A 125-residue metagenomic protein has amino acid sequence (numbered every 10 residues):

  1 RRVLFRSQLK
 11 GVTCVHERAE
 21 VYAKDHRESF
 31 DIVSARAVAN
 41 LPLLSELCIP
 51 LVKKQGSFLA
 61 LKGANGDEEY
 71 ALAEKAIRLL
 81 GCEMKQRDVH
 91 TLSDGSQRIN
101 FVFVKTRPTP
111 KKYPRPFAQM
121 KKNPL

Functional and structural regions predicted by a protein language model:
V3-L4: Short, small-residue-biased leader/transition segments that mark boundaries at the very start of proteins
Q8-A19: Conserved SAM-binding strand-loop segment of SAM-dependent methyltransferases
E20-I32: A short acidic, Gly/Pro-enriched loop at the edge of an enzyme's catalytic core that lines a small-molecule cofactor
A35: A short beta-strand submotif of the Rossmann-like class I SAM-dependent methyltransferase core that lines
A39-C48: A short, conserved alpha-helix within the catalytic core of class I
V52-K54: Helix-to-beta-strand junctions that scaffold the AdoMet/dcAdoMet cofactor pocket in Class I SAM-dependent enzymes
L61-N65, V89: Short strand-turn motif at the edge of the Rossmann-like AdoMet-binding core
A71-L125: SAM/dcSAM-binding transferase cores
